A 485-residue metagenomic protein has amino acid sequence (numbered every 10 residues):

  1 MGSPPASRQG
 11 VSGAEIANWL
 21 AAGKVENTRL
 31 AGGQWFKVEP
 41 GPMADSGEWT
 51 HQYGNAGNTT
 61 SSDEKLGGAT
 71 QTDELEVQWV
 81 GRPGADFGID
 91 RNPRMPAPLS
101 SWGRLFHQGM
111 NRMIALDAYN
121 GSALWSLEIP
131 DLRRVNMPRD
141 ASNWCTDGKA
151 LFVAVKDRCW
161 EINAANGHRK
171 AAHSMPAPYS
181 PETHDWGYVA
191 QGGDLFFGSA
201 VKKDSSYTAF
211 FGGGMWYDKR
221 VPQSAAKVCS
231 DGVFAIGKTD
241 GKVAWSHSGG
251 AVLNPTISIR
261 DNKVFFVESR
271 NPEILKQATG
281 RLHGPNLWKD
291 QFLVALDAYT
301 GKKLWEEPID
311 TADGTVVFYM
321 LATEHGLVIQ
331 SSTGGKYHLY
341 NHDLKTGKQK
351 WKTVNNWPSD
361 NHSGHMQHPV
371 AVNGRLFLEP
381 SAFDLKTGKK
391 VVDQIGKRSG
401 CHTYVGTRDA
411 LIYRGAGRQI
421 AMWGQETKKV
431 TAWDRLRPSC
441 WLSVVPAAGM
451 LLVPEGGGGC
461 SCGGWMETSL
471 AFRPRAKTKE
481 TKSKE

Functional and structural regions predicted by a protein language model:
M1-Q9: Conserved beta-strand signature within the Rossmann-like core of class I S-adenosyl-L-methionine
K37, A115, E161, A235 (+6 more regions): Conserved blade-register residue in beta-propeller folds
A44-P83, R220-F234, K289-Q291: Blade/loop signatures of beta-propeller domains
W79-I89, W125-L127, D131-R134, H168-Y179 (+5 more regions): A short beta-strand motif characteristic of beta-propeller blades
D90-M113, V135-W160, P181-F234, H247-L293 (+6 more regions): Repeat-blade elements of multi-bladed beta-propeller folds
G109-I129, N163: Beta-propeller domains
A118-N120, N163-G167, G237-D240, D297-T300 (+3 more regions): Short loop/turn segments that connect beta-strands within beta-propeller blades
R435, S439-K484: Blade-level signature of beta-propeller repeat domains, shared across WD40, Kelch, NHL, RCC1 and BNR/Asp-box propellers
